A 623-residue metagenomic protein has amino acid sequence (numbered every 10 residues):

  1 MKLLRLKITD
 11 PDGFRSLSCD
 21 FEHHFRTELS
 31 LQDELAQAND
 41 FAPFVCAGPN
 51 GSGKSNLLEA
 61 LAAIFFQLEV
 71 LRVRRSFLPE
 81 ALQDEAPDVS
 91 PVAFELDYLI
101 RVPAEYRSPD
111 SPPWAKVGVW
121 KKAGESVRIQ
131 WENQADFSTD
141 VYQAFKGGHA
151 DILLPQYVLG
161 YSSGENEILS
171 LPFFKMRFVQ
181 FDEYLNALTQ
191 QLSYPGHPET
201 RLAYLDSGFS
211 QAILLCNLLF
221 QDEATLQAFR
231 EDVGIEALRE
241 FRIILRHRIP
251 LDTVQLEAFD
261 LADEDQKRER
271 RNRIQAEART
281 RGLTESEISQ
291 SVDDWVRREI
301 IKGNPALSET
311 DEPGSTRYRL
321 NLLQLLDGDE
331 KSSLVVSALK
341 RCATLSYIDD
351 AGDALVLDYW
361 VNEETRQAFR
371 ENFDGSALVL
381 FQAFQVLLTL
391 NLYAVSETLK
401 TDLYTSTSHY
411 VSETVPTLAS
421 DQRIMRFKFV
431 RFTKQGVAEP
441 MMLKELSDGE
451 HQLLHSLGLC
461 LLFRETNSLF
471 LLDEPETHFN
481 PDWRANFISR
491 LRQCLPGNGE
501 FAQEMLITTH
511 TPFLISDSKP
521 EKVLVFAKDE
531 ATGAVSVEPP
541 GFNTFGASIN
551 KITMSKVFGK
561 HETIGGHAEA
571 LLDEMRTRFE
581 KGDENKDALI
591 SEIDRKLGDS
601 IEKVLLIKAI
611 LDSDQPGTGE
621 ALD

Functional and structural regions predicted by a protein language model:
M1-E80, A394, T398-G566: Switch/communication elements of ASCE P-loop NTPase nucleotide-binding domains
K2-R15, R26-E28, F209-H451, G458-L469 (+1 more regions): Extended helical coiled-coil dimerization/tether regions that scaffold and oligomerize large DNA-maintenance assemblies
D33-A38, T189-A203: Aromatic- and Gly/Pro-rich amphipathic surface segment
L58-S126: Conserved P-loop NTP-binding catalytic core
R107-G164, L169-L188: Glycine-rich phosphate-binding loops of NTPases
A150, L159, E165-N166, Q493 (+1 more regions): RecA-like P-loop NTPase motor core
Q156-Y157, S163-I168, P195-R242, R248-P250 (+1 more regions): P-loop NTPase catalytic cores that bind/hydrolyze ATP
I168-Y194, T563-E580: Short linear, low-complexity motifs centered on an aromatic residue
